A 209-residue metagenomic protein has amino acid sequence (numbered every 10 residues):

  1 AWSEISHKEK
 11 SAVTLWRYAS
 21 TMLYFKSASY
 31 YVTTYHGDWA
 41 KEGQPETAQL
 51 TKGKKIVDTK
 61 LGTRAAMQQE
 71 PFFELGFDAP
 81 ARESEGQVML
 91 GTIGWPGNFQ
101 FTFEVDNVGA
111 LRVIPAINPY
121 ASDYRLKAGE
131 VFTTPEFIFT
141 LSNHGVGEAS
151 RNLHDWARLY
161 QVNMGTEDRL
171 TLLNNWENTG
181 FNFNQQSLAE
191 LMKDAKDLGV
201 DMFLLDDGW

Functional and structural regions predicted by a protein language model:
A1-E104, Y120-S122: Polysaccharide-binding surfaces and accessory modules of carbohydrate-active proteins
E85, N107, G165-E167: A short, polar/charged loop/turn motif at coil->beta-strand junctions and beta-hairpin connectors
E104, V108, N178-T179: Primarily single-stranded nucleic-acid-binding OB-fold modules
N107-K127: Short acidic, Pro/Gly- and aromatic-enriched capping/linker segments at domain boundaries
L111-R112, T133, L173: Active-site-proximal, glycine-rich beta->alpha crossover segments in alpha/beta enzymes that shape flexible
Y124-N143: Short Pro-Gly-centered flexible turn/kink motifs
F139-L170, E177: Terminal connector regions
M164-W209: Aromatic-lined carbohydrate-binding/catalytic grooves of carbohydrate-active enzymes
